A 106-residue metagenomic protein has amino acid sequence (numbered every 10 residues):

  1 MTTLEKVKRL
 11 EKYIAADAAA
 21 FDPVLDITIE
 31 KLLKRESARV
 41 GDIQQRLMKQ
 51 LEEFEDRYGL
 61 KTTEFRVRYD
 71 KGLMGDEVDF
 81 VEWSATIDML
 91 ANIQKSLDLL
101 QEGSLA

Functional and structural regions predicted by a protein language model:
M1-D56, L60, K95-A106: Small, basic N-terminal interaction modules of short regulatory proteins
I27, K34, G41, D70-L73 (+2 more regions): Heptad-repeat register of long alpha-helical coiled-coils used for dimerization/oligomerization in large scaffolding
E53-M74: Short E/K-rich amphipathic alpha-helical oligomerization segments
D76-E102: Short, compact, well-ordered microdomains
